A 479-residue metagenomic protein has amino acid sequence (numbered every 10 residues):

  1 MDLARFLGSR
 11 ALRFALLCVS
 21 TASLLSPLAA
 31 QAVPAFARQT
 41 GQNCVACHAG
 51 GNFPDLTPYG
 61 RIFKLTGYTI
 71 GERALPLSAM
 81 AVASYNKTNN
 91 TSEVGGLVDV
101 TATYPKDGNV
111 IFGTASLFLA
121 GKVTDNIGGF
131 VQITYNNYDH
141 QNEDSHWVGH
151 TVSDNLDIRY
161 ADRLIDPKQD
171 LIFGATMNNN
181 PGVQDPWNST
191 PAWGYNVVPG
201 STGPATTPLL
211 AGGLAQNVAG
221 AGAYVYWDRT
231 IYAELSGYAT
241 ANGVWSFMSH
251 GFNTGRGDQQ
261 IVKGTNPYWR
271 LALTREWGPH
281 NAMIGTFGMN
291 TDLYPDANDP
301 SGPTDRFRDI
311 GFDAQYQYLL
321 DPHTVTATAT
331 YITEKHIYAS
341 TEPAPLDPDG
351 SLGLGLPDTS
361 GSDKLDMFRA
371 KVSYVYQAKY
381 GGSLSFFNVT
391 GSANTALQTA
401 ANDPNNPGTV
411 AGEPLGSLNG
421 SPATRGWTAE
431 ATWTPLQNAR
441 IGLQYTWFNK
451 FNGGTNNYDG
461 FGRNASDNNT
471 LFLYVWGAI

Functional and structural regions predicted by a protein language model:
D2-L16: Bacterial N-terminal signal peptides that target proteins for export
F14-L24: Bacterial N-terminal signal peptides
A30-A37: Boundary at the C-terminal end of the N-terminal hydrophobic targeting segment
G41-G51: The canonical Cys-X-X-Cys-His
P54-G71: Short cysteine/histidine-rich metal-coordination sites, predominantly Zn2+-binding motifs
D55-T57, L77, V82-K87, Y104-G243 (+7 more regions): Outer membrane beta-barrel
D157-Y160, Q259-V262, T274-I479: Outer-membrane beta-barrel pore domains
